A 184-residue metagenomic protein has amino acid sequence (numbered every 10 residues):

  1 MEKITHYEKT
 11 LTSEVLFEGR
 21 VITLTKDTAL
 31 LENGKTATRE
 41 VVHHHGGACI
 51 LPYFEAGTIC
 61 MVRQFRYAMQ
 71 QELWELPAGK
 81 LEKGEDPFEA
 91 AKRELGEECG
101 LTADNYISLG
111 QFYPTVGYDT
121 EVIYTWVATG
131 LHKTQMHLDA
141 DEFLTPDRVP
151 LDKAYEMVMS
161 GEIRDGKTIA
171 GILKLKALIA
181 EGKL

Functional and structural regions predicted by a protein language model:
E2-Y7, R39, A48-R93, L184: Conserved Nudix-box catalytic region and its N-terminal flanking loop in Nudix hydrolases and closely related
T12-C49, E55: Acidic, metal-coordinating catalytic segment for phosphate/diphosphate chemistry, firing primarily on the Nudix
G19, A68, T115-Y118: Short glycine/serine/proline-enriched coil/turn segments at secondary-structure junctions
D27, G57, L95, I172: Terminal peptide-recognition signature
A37, G46-C49, F54, K80-G166: Unchanged
Y155-L184: Long hydrophobic alpha-helical segments typical of transmembrane helices together with their membrane-interfacial
